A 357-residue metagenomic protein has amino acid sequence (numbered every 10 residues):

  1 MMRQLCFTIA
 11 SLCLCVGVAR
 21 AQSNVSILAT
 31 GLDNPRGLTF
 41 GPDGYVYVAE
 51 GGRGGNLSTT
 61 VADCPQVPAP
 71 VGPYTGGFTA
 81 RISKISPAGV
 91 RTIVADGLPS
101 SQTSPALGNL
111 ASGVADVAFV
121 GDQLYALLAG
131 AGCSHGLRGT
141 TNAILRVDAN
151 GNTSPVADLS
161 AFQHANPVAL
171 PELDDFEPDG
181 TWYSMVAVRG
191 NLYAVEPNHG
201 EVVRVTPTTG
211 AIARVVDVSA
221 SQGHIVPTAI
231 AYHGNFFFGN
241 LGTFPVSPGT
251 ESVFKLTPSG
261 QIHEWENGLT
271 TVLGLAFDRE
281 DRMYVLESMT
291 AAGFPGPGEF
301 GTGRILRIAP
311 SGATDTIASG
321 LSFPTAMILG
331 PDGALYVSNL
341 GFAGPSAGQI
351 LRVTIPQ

Functional and structural regions predicted by a protein language model:
M1-L5: Positively charged n-region of N-terminal signal peptides that target proteins for export
C6-C15: Bacterial N-terminal signal peptides
G17-A21: Sec/Tat signal peptide C-region and signal peptidase I cleavage site
S26-A29, V90-L98, G151-F162, A213-S219 (+2 more regions): Beta-propeller fold detector
G31-D43, F78-T79, S100-Q123, Q163-L192 (+7 more regions): Beta-rich, blade/repeat-based domains predominating in secreted/periplasmic proteins but also intracellular
A49-T79, A126-A143, F238-T250, V285-G301 (+1 more regions): Short, conserved, GDST-rich strand-edge loop motifs in beta-rich repeat architectures
D63-P87, R91-A118: Blade-loop segments of beta-propeller domains
I85-V90, V147-N152, T206-G210, L256-Q261 (+2 more regions): Short loop/turn segments that connect beta-strands within beta-propeller blades
